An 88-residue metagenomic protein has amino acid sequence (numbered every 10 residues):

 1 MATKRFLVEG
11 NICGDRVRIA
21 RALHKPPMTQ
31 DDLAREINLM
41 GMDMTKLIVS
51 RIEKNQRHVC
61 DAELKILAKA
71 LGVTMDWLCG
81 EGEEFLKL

Functional and structural regions predicted by a protein language model:
M1-P26, D76: A short, Lys/Arg-rich alpha-helix, primarily the initiator
A2-L7, K69, D76-L88: Short, charged recognition helix plus adjacent turn of helix-turn-helix-like nucleic-acid-binding domains
C13, H24-P26, M42, R57-C60: Flexible coil/turn residues that form the inter-helical turn or adjacent wing/linker of helix-turn-helix
D15, D31, L47, D61-L64: Short alpha-helical elements of helix-turn-helix
R18, A22, R35-N38, K69: Short polybasic/polar patches that bind polyanions
A22, N38-L39, K54, E83: Residue-level detection of the helix-turn-helix DNA-binding "recognition helix"
K25-R51: Short alpha-helical DNA-recognition segment
E36, Q56, C60-W77: DNA major-groove recognition helix of helix-turn-helix/homeodomain DNA-binding modules
